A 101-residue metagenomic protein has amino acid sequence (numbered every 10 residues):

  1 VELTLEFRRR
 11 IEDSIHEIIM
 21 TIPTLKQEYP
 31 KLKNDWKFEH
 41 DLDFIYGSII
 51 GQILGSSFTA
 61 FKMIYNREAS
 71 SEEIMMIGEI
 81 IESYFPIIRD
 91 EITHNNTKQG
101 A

Functional and structural regions predicted by a protein language model:
V1-K33: Short terminal alpha-helical segments
L3, T59-K62, N66-A69, I81: Aromatic-residue detector
L3-E6, R10, K37-Y46, E73: Non-transmembrane, amphipathic alpha-helical segments
D13, E17, Q52, I80-S83: Charged, amphipathic alpha-helical oligomerization/scaffolding segments
E17, T21-T24, T59, I87-H94 (+1 more regions): A structural signal for alpha-helix termini and helix-coil/disorder junctions
M20-K62: Amphipathic alpha-helical interaction modules
R67-A101: Amphipathic alpha-helical binding modules
